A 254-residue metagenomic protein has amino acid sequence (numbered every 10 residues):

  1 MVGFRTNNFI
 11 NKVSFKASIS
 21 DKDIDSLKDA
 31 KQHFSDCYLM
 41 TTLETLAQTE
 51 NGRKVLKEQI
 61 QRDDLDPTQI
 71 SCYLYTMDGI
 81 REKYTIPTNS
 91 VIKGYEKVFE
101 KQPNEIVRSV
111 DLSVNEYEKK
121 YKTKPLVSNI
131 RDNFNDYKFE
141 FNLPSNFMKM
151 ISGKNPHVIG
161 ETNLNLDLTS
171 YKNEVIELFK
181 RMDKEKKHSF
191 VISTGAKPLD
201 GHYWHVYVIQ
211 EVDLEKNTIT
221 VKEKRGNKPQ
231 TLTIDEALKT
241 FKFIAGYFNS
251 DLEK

Functional and structural regions predicted by a protein language model:
M1-V2: Terminal export signals
T6-K254: Accessory/interaction modules and long regulatory regions
